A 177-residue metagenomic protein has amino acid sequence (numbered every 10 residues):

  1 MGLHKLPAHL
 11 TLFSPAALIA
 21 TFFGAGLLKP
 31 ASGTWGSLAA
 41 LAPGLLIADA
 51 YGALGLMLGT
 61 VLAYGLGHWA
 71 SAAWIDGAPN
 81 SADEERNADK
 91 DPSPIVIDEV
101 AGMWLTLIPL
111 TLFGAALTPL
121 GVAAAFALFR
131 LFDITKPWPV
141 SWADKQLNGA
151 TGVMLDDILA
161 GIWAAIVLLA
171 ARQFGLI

Functional and structural regions predicted by a protein language model:
M1-D89, S93, V100-I177: Hydrophobic alpha-helical transmembrane segments
